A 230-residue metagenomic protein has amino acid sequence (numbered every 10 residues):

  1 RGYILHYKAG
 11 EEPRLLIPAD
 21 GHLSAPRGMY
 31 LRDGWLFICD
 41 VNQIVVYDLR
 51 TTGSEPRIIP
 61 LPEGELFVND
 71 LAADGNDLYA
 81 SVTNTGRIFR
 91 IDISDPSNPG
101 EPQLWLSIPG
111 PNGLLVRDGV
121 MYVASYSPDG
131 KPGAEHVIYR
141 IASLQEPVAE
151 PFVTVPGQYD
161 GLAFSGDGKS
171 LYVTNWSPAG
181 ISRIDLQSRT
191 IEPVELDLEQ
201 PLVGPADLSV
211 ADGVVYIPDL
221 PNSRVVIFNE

Functional and structural regions predicted by a protein language model:
R1, D20-F37, P62-Y79, S107-V120 (+4 more regions): Beta-rich, blade/repeat-based domains predominating in secreted/periplasmic proteins but also intracellular
R1-L5, Q43-V45, R87-R90, V137-Y139 (+2 more regions): A short loop-to-beta-strand structural motif that recurs across blades of beta-propeller domains
Y7-E12, D48-G53, D92-S97, A142-E146 (+2 more regions): Short loop/turn segments that connect beta-strands within beta-propeller blades
E12-A19, S54-L61, N98-L106, P147-T154 (+1 more regions): A short beta-strand motif characteristic of beta-propeller blades
V41, T83-T85, I93, Y126-D129 (+3 more regions): Short loop/turn segments immediately following the C-termini of beta-strands
Q43-D92: Hydrophobic alpha-helical segments and helix pairs
A134-Y139, S143-Q200: Glycine/small-residue-rich hydrophobic helix-like segments
G204-E230: Blade-level signature of beta-propeller repeat domains, shared across WD40, Kelch, NHL, RCC1 and BNR/Asp-box propellers
